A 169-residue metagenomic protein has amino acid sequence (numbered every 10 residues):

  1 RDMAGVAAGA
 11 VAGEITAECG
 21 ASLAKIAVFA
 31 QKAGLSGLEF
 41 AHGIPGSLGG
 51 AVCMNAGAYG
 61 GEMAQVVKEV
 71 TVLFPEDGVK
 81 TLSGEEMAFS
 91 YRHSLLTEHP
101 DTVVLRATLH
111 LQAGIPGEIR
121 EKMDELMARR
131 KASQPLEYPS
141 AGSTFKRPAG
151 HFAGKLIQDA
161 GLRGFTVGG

Functional and structural regions predicted by a protein language model:
R1-A4, V52-G84, H99-R106: Structural signature of FAD isoalloxazine-binding scaffolds in flavoprotein oxidoreductases
R1-L48: Anion-binding (especially nucleotide phosphate/pyrophosphate-binding) glycine-rich loop and adjoining beta-alpha core
A8-V11, G49, C53, G57-Y59 (+7 more regions): Short capping/connector residues at structural and topological boundaries
T16, E39-G46, C53-A56, Y138 (+2 more regions): Short glycine- and Lys/Arg-enriched binding-loop motifs that mark or flank ligand-binding interfaces
A21, L35, I44-A51, A58-G61 (+3 more regions): Gly/Ser/Thr-rich helix-start
L23-A27, A41, P45-G49, G60-T71 (+2 more regions): Hydrophobic, well-ordered secondary-structure segments
A27-A30, L38-H42, N55-E62, V70 (+2 more regions): A generic local secondary-structure boundary/capping motif
L73-G169: Phosphate/pyrophosphate- and phosphate-bearing ligand-binding catalytic cores of soluble enzymes
